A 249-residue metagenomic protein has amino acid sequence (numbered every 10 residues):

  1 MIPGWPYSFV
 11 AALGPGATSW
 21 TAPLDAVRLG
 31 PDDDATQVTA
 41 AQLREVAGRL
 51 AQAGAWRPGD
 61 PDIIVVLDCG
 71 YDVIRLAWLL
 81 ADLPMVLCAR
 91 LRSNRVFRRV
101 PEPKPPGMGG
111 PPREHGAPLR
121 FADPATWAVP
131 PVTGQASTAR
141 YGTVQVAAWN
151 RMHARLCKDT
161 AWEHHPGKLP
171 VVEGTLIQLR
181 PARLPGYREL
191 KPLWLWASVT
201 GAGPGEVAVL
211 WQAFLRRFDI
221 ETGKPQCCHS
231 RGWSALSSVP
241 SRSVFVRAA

Functional and structural regions predicted by a protein language model:
M1-V27: Active-site-proximal, Lys/Arg-enriched surface segment that forms a nucleic-acid-binding/basic interface patch
A17-A249: Single, function-defining residue in the core of a domain
